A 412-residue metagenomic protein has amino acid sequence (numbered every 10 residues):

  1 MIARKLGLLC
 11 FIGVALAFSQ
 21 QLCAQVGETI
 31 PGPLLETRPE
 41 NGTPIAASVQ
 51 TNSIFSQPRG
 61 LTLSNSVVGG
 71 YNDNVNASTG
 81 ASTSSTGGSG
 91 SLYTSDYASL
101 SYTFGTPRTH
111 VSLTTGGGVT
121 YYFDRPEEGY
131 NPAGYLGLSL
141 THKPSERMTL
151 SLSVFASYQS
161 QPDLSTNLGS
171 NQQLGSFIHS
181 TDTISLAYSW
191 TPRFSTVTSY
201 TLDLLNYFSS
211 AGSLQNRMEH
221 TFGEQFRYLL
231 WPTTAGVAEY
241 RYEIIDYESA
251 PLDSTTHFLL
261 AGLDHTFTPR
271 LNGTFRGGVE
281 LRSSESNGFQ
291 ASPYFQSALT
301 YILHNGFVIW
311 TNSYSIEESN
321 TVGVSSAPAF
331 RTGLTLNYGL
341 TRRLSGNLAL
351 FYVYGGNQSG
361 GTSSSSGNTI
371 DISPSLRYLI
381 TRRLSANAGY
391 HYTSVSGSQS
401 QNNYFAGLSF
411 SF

Functional and structural regions predicted by a protein language model:
M1-E40: Cleavable N-terminal export/targeting peptides
A24-F412: Gram-negative and organellar
